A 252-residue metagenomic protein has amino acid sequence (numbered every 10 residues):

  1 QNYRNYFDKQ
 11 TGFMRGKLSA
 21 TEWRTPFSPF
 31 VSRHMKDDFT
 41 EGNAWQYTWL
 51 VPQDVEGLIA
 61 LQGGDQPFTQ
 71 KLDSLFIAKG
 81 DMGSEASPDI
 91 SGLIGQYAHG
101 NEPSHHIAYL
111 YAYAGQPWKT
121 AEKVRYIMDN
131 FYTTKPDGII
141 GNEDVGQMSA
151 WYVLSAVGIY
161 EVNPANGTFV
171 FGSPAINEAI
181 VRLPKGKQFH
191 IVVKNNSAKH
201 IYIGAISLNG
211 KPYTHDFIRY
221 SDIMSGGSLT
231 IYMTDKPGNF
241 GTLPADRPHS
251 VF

Functional and structural regions predicted by a protein language model:
Q1-A175, A179-H190, S221, S228: Active-site core of glycosidic bond-cleaving carbohydrate-active enzymes
P184, S207-K211: Short strand-turn-strand beta-turns centered on an Asx-Gly dipeptide
F189-A198: Short aromatic-glycine motifs in intrinsically disordered, low-complexity regions
K194-N195, I218-D222: Short proline/glycine-enriched turn/loop segments at secondary-structure junctions
I201-A205: Beta-strand-rich binding/interaction modules
G210-R219: Solvent-exposed beta-strand/loop surfaces of large extracellular or lumenal domains
Y220-F252: C-terminal beta-strand-rich structural cap/linker in extracellular carbohydrate-active enzymes
